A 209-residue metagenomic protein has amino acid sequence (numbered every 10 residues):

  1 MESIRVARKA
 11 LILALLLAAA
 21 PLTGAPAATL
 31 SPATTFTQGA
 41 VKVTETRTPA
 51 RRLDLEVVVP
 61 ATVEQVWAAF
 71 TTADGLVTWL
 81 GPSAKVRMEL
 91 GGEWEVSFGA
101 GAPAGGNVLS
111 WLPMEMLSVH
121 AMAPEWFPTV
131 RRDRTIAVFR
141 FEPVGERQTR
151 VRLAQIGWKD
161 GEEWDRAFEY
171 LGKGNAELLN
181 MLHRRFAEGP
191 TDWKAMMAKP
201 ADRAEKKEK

Functional and structural regions predicted by a protein language model:
E2-I12: Bacterial N-terminal signal peptides that target proteins for export
A10-G24: Bacterial N-terminal signal peptides
A28-F36, G157-K209: A conserved amphipathic terminal alpha-helix motif
A28-K85, K209: Hydrophobic ligand-binding cavity/cleft-lining segments
D54, D74-M116, K194-R203: Short beta-edge strand/loop motif at the mouth of beta-sheet-based domains
L55-V57, G105-S110, R134-P143: Hydrophobic/aromatic beta-strand elements that line small-molecule binding cavities or substrate pockets in beta-rich
V66, L76, W94, V108 (+4 more regions): Hydrophobic pocket/interface hotspot
F127-K173: Beta-strand/loop substructures that line and gate deep hydrophobic ligand-binding cavities in soluble
